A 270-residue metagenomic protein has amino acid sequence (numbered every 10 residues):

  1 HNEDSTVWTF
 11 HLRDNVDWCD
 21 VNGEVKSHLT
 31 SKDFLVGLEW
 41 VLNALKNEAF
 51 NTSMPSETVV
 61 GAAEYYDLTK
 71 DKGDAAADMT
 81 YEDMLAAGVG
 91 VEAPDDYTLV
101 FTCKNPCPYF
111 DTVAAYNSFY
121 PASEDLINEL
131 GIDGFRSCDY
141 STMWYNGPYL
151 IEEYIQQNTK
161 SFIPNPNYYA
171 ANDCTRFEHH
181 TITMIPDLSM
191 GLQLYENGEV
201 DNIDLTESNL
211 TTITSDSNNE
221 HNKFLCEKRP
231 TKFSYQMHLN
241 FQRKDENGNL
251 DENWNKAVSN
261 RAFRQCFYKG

Functional and structural regions predicted by a protein language model:
H1-E3, W144-Y145: N-terminal lobe/hinge region of extracytoplasmic solute-binding protein
E3-D4, D20, D95, D173: Acidic/polar residues in short coil/turn loops that connect beta-strands within repeat-based beta-sheet scaffolds
E3-V7, D96-T98, Q157-T159, S234-Q236: A generic structural signal for beta-strand entry/edge sites
R13-L45, M143, P148-G270: Extracytoplasmic/periplasmic ligand-capture domains
N47-G88, I132, S137-Y140, K244-S259: Surface-exposed intrinsically disordered loops and tails
D71-G88, P94-T98, T102-H179: Gly/Pro-rich hinge or "lid" segments in bacterial periplasmic/extracellular proteins
